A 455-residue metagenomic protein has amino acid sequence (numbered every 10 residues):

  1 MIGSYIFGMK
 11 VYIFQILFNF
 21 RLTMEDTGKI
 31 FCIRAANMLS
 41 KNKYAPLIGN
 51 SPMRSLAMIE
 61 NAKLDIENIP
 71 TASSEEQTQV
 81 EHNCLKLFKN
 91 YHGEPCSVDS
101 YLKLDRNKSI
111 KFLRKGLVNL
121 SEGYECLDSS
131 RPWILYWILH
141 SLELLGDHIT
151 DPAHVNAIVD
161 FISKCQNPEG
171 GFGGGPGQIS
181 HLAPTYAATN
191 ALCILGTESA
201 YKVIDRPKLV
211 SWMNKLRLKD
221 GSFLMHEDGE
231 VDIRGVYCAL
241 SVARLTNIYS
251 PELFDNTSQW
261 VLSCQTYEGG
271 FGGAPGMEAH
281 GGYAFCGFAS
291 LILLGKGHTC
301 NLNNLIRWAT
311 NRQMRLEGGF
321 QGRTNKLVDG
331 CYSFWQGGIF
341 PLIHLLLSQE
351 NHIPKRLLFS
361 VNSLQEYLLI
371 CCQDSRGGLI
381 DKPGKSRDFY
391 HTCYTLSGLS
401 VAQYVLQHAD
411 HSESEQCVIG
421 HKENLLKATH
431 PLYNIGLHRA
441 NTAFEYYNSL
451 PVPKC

Functional and structural regions predicted by a protein language model:
M1-T23: Intrinsically disordered, low-complexity basic segments at termini and long loops, enriched in Pro/Gly and/or Arg/Ser
G8, F20-C455: Preference for long, amphipathic alpha-helical scaffolds in soluble/luminal domains and all-alpha bundles
